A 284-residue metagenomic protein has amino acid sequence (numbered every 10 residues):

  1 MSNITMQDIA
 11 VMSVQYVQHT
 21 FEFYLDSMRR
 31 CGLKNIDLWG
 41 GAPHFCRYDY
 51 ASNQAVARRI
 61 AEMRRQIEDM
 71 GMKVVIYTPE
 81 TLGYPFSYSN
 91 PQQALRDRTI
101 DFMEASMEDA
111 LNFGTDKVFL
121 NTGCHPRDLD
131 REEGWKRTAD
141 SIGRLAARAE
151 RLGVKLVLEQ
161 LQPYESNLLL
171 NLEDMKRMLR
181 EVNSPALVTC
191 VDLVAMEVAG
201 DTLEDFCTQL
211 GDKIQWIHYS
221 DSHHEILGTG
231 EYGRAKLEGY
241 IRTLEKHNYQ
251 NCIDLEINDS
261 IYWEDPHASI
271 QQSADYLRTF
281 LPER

Functional and structural regions predicted by a protein language model:
M1-S13, V17-G32, A61, E68 (+2 more regions): Histidine-acidic metal/acid-base catalytic patches
A10, A42, A51, A55-A57 (+13 more regions): A sequence-composition feature that detects small, non-aromatic residues
G32, G40-G41, G71, G83 (+10 more regions): Residue-identity detector for glycine
K34, L38-K136, E225, Q250 (+1 more regions): Structural motif corresponding to the early beta-alpha repeats
N35-D37, T78-T81, K117-F119, A149 (+2 more regions): A broad, low-specificity signal for short, low-complexity segments enriched in glycine/proline and polar/charged
L38-G40, F119-T122, L156-L161, T189-V191 (+2 more regions): Short beta-strands and strand-loop turn motifs
E68-D69, F86-V188, V198, H267: Active-site acidic/histidine proton-transfer and metal-coordination neighborhood in alpha/beta enzyme cores
